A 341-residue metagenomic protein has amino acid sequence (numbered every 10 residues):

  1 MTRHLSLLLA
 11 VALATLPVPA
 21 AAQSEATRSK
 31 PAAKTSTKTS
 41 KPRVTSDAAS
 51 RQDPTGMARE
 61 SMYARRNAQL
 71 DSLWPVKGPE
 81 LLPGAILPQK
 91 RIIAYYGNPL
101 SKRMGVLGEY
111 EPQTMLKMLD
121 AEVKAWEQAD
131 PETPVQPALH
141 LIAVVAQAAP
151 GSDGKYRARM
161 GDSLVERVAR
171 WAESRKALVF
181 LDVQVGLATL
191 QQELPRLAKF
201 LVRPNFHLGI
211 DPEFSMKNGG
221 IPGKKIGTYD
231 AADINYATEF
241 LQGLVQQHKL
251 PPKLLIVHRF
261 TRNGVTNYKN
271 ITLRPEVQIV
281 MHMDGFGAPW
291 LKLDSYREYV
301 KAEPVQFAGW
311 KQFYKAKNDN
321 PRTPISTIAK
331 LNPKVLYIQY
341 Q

Functional and structural regions predicted by a protein language model:
M1-L7: Bacterial N-terminal signal peptides that target proteins for export
P17-P19: N-terminal signal peptide c-region/cleavage motif recognized by signal peptidases
Q23-A158, K269, L273-I279, L291-Q341: Alpha/beta catalytic barrel-like cores
P99-S101, A143-V145, V185-L187, P212-M216 (+3 more regions): Active-site-proximal loop/turn and secondary-structure-junction residues that shape catalytic pockets, frequently
A125-E127, P134-E213: Substrate-binding cleft of extracellular glycoside hydrolase catalytic domains
D162-V165, L201-P212, A231-N235, E276-L291: Acidic, His- and aromatic-enriched active-site or binding-groove loops in soluble protein domains that engage sugars
V185-L190, Q246-G264: Aromatic-lined carbohydrate-recognition surfaces of secreted/lumenal glycan-active proteins
P212-L250: Substrate-binding surface in catalytic domains of secreted glycosidases
